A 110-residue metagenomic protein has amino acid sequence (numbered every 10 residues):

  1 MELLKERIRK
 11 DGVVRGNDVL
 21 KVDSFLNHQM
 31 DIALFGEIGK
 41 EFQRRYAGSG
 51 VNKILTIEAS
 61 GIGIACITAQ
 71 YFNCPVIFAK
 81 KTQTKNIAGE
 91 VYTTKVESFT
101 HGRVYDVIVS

Functional and structural regions predicted by a protein language model:
M1-G50: Active-site-facing substrate-recognition patch
R15, L20-N27, G63, T93 (+2 more regions): Generic, ordered loop/turn and secondary-structure boundary motif
F35, A59-G61: N-terminal, charged amphipathic alpha-helical interaction modules
G50-E58: Short glycine-rich phosphate-binding loop at a beta-alpha junction
I62-G63, K85: Short secondary-structure capping/turn micro-motifs that flank functional sites
G63-F72: Short Gly/Thr/Asp-enriched flexible loops that form oxyanion-binding sites at enzyme active sites
P75-S110: Short, glycine/charge-rich flexible loops or terminal/linker lids adjacent to PRPP-binding catalytic cores
